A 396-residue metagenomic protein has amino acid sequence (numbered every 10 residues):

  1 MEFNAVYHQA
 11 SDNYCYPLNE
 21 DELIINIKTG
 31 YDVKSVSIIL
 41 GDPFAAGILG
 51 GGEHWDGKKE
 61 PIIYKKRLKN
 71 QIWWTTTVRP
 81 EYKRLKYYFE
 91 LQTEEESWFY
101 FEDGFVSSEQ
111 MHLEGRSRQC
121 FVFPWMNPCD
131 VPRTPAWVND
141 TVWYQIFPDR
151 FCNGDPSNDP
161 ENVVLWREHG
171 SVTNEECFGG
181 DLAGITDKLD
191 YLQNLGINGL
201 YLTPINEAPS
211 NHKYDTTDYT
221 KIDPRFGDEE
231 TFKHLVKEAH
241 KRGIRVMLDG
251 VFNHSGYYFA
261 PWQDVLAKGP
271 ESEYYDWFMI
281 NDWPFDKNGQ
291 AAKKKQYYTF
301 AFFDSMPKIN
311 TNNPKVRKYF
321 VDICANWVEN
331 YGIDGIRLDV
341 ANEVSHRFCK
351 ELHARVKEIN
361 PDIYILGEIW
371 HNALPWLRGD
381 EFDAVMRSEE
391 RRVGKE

Functional and structural regions predicted by a protein language model:
M1-V33, M111-C129, T134: Non-catalytic, glycine-rich low-complexity segments
Y31-K83, Q92-E109: Aromatic-rich carbohydrate-binding modules that target alpha-glucans
N70-I72, R79-K86, T93-N198: Conserved structural scaffold segments of CAZyme catalytic domains across common CAZy folds
V142-Y144, L200-L202, V246-L248, I336 (+2 more regions): Hydrophobic faces of well-ordered beta-strands that scaffold small-molecule active sites in alpha/beta enzyme cores
F147-N198, I205-A325, N330, E351-E358 (+2 more regions): Substrate-binding/active-site clefts of carbohydrate-active enzymes
R225-F226, A341-R347, A373-L374: Acidic-and-aromatic substrate-binding clefts and catalytic sites of carbohydrate-active enzymes
S388-E396: Residue-level detector of conserved catalytic or cofactor/ligand-binding positions in enzyme active sites
